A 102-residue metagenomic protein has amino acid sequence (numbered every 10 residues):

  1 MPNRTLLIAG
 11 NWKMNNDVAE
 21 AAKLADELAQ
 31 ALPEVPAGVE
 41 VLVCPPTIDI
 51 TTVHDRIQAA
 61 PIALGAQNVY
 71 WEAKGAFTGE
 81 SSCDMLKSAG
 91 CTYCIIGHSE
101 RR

Functional and structural regions predicted by a protein language model:
M1-R102: Active-site loop-to-helix "anion-binding N-cap" substructures in soluble metabolic enzymes
